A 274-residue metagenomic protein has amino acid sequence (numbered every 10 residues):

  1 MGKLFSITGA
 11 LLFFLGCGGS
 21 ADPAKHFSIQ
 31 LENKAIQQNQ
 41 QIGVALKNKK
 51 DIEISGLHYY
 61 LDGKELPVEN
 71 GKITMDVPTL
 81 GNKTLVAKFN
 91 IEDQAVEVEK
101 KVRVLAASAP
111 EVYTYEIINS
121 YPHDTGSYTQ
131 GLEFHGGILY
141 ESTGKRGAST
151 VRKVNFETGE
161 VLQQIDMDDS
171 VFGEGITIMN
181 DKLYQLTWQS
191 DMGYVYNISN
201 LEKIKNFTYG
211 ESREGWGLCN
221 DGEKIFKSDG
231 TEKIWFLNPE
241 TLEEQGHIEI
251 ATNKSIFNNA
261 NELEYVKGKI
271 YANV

Functional and structural regions predicted by a protein language model:
F13-G16: C-terminal motif of bacterial Sec signal peptides marking the signal peptidase cleavage site
G18-A21: Bacterial signal peptide processing site
G71-N82: Solvent-exposed segments in extracellular or luminal domains encompassing
L105-G126, F156-L162: A short helix->beta-strand "capping" segment at the edge of beta-propeller domains
E116-P122, E160-D166, E202-T208, G246-S255: A short beta-strand motif characteristic of beta-propeller blades
T125-G136, D169-N180, G210-G222, K254-G268: Beta-rich, blade/repeat-based domains predominating in secreted/periplasmic proteins but also intracellular
E141-R146, Q185-S190, K227-T231, A272-V274: Conserved beta-strand positions in repeat-built beta-propeller and related beta-rich domains
V154-G159, N197-L201, P239-L242: Short loop/turn segments that connect beta-strands within beta-propeller blades
